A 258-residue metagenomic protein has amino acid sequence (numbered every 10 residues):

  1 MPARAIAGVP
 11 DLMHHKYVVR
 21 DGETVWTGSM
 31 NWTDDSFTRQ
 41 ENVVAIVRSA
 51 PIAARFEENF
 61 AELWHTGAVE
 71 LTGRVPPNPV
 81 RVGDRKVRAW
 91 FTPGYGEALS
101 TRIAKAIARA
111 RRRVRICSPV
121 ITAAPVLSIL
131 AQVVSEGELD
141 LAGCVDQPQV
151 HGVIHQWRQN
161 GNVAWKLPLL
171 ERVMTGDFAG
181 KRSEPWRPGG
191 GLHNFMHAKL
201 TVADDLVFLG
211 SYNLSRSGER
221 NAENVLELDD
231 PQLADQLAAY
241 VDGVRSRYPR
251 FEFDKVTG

Functional and structural regions predicted by a protein language model:
M1-W26, M30, D34-E41, I46-H65 (+7 more regions): PLD/PLD-like phosphodiesterase catalytic module centered on the HKD motif
W64-T72: Proline-centered turn/helix-capping motifs that create local helix->coil transitions or kinks
L71-V80: Long, charged amphipathic helices and adjacent flexible linkers at domain junctions
